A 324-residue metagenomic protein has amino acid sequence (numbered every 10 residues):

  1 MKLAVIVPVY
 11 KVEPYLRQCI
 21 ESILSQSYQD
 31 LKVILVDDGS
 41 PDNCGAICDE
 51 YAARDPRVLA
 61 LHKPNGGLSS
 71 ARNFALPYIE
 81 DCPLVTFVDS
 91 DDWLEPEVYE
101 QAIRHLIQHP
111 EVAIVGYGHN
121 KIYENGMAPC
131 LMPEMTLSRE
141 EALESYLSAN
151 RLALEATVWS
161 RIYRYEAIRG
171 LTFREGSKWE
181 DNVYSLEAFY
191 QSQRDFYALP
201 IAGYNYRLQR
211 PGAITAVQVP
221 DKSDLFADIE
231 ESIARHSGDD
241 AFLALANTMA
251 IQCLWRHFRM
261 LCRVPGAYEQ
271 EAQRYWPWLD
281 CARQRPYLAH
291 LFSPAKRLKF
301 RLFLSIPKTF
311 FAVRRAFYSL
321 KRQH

Functional and structural regions predicted by a protein language model:
K11-S25: Short, well-formed alpha-helical segments that are part of the catalytic scaffolds of diverse glycosyltransferases
R17, D42-E50, W93, E97: Acidic helix N-cap motif at the loop->helix transition within catalytic regions of sugar-transfer enzymes
Q29, D37-I47, G66: A conserved acidic beta->alpha catalytic loop
K63-D81: Glycine-rich, basic loop-to-helix element that forms the pyrophosphate-binding segment of sugar-nucleotide handling
V85: Short aromatic/hydrophobic "clamp" motif used to bind/position activated sugar donors
S90-Y197, Y206-V219: Donor-binding/catalytic cores of nucleotide-activated saccharide and glycerol-phosphate transferases/polymerases
A202-Q209, A216-A241, M260, V264-R285: Catalytic core of nucleotide-sugar-dependent glycosyltransferases
R263-H324: Membrane-interface aromatic/basic loop that binds lipid-linked glycans or pyrophosphate carriers, typified by
